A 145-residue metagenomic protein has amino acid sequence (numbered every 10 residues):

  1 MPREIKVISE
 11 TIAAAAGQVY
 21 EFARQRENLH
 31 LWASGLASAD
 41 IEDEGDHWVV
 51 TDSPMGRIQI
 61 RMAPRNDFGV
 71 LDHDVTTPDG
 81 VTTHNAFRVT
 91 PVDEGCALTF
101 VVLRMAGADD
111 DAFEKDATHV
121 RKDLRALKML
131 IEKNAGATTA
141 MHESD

Functional and structural regions predicted by a protein language model:
M1-D43, D145: Hydrophobic ligand-binding cavity/cleft-lining segments
I5-V7, M55-Q59, V81-A86: Short, surface-exposed coil-to-beta transition loops
A13-G17, A63-D67, V89-A97: A short, structured loop/turn motif at beta-sheet edges
V19-A23, L29, M62, H73 (+2 more regions): Hydrophobic pocket/interface hotspot
A39-I41, M62, F87-V89: A structural signal for short hydrophobic beta-strand segments in well-ordered beta-sheet cores
G45-W48, R57, F68-V70, D93-A97: A generic structural signal for beta-strand entry/edge sites
H47-S53, L71-P78: Short beta-strand segments that buttress and anchor functional surface loops
V75-K133, T138-S144: Beta-strand/loop substructures that line and gate deep hydrophobic ligand-binding cavities in soluble
